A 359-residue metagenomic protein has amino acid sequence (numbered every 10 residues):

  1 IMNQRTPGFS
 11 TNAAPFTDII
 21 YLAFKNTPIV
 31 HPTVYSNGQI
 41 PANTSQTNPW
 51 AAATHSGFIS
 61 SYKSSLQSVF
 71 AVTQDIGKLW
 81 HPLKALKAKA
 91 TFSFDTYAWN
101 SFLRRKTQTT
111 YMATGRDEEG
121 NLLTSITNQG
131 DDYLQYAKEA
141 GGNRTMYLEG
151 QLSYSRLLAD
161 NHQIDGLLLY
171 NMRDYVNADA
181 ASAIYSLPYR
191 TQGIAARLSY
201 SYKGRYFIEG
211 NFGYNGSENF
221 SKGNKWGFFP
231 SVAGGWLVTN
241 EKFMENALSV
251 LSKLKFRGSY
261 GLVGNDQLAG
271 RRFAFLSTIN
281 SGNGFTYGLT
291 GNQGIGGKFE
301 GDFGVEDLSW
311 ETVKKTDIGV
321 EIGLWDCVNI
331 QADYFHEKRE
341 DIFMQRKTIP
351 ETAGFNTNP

Functional and structural regions predicted by a protein language model:
I1-R105, A113-P359: Extracellular/periplasmic, surface-exposed regions of secreted and cell-surface proteins
T110: Active-site-proximal polar cores
